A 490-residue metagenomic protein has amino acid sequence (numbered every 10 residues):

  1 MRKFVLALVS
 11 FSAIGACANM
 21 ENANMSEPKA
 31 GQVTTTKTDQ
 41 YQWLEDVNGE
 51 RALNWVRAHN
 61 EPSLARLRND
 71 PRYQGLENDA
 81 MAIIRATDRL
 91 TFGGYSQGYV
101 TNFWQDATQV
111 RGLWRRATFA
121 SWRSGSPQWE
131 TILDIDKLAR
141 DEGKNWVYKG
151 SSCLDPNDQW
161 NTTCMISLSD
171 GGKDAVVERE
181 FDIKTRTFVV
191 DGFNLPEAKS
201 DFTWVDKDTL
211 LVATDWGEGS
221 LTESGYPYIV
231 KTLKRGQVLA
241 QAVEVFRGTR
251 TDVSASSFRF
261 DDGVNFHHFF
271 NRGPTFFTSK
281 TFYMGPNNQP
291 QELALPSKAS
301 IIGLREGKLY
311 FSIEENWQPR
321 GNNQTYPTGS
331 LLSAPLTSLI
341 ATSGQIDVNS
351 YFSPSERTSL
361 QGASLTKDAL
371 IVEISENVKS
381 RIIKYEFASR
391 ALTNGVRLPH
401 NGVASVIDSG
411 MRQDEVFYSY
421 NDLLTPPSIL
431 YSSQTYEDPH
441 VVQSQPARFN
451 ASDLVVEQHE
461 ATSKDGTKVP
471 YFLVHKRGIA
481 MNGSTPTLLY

Functional and structural regions predicted by a protein language model:
N54-D155, S167, S254-G273, F277-E314 (+6 more regions): Non-catalytic accessory segments flanking enzyme active sites
R115-A120, R179-K184, Y226-Q237, T281-P286 (+3 more regions): Beta-propeller blade signature
W129, I183-L195, Q237-T249, M284-A294 (+2 more regions): Blade-edge beta-strand/turn elements of extracellular beta-propeller and related beta-sheet repeat scaffolds
T131-L210, K367, I371-V372, E386: A conserved hydrophobic secondary-structure block that centers on an alpha-helix together with its immediately flanking
S169-D170, T214-Y228, I313-Y326: Short, conserved, GDST-rich strand-edge loop motifs in beta-rich repeat architectures
P227-G273: Polar, glycine-rich mid-to-C-terminal structural blocks that act as macromolecule-binding/assembly scaffolds
